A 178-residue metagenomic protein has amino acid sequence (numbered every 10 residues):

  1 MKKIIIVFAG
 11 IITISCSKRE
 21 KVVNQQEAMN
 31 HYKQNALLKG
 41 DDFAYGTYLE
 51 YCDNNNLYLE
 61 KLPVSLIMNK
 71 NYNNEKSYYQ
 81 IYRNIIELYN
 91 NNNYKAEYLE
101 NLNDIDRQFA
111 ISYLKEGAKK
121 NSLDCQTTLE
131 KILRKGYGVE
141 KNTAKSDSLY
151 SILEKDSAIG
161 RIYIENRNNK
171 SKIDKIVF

Functional and structural regions predicted by a protein language model:
M1-I4: Positively charged n-region of N-terminal signal peptides that target proteins for export
I14-S15: C-terminal motif of bacterial Sec signal peptides marking the signal peptidase cleavage site
K21-N30, N55-P63, Y94, N103-S112 (+1 more regions): Structural signature of tandem alpha-helical TPR/SEL1-like repeats, specifically the intra-repeat loop/turn
N30-I67: Post-signal-peptide N-terminal segment of Sec-exported extracytoplasmic proteins
A36-Y48, K70-I81, L88-Y89, K119-L123 (+2 more regions): Short helix-capping/linker turns of helical repeat alpha-solenoids
G46-T47, Y79-I81, T127-L129, A144 (+1 more regions): Alpha-solenoid helical repeat scaffolds
L49-L59, Y82-E97, L102, E130-E140: Short coil/turn linking the two alpha-helices of tandem helical-hairpin repeats
Y137, A144-F178: Terminal, low-structured helical/coil segments at or just beyond the last alpha-helical repeat
